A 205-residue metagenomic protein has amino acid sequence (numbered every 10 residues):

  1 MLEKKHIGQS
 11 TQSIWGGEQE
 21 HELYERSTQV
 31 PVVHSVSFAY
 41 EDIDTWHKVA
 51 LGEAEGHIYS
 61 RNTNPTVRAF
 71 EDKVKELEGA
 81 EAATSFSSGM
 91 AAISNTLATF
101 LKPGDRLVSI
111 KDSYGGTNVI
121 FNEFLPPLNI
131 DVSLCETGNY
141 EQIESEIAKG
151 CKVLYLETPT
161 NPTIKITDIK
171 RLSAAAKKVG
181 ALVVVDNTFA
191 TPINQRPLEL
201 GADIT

Functional and structural regions predicted by a protein language model:
L2-K4, S10-G16, H21, A82-T205: Conserved PLP-enzyme active-site core in the AAT-like
L2-N64, D72: N-terminal "arm"/small-domain region of PLP-dependent enzymes with the aminotransferase-like
D42-A91, G116-E123: Conserved N-terminal alpha-helix of the aminotransferase class I/II PLP-enzyme fold
